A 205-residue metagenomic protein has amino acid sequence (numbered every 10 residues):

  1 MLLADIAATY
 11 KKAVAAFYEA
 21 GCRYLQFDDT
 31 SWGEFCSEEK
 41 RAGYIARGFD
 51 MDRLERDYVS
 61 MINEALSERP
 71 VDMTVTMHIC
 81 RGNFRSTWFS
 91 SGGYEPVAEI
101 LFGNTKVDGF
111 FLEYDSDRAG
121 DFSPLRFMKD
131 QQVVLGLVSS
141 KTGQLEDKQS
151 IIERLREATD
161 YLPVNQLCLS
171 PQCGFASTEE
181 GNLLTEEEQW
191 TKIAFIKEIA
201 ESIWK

Functional and structural regions predicted by a protein language model:
M1-K205: Domain-level signal for soluble alpha/beta catalytic cores
